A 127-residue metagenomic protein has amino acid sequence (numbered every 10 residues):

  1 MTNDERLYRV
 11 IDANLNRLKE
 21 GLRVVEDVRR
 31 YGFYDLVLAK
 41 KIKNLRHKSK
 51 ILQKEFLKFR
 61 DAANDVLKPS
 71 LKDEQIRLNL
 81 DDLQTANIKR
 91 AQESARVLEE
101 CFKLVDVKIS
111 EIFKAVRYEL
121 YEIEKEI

Functional and structural regions predicted by a protein language model:
T2-A13, E20-I127: Structural preference for solvent-exposed beta-strand-turn elements and adjacent flexible terminal/loop segments within
